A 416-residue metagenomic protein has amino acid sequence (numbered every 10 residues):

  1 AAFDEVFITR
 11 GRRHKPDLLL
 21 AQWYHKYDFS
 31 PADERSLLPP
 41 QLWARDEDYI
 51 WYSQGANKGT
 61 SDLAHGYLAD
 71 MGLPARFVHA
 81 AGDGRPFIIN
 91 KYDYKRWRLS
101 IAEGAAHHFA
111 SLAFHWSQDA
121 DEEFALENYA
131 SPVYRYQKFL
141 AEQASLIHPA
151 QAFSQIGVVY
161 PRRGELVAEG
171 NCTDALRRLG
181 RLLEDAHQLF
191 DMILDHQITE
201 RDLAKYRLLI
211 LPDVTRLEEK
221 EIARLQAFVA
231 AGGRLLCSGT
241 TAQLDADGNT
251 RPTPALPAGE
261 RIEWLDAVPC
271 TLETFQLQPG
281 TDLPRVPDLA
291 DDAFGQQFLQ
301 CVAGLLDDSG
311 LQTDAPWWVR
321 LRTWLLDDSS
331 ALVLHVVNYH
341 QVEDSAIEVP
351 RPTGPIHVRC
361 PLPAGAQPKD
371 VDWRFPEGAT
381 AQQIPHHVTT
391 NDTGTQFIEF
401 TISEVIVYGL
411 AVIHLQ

Functional and structural regions predicted by a protein language model:
D4-I193, D202, D247-P254, G259-L325 (+3 more regions): Hydrophobic targeting/anchoring helices
Q197-K205: Short amphipathic alpha-helix with an adjacent loop that forms part of the alpha/beta core around
Y206-N249, P269, E273, P279: Short alpha-beta junction capping motif
A331-N338: Short, well-ordered beta-strand segments enriched in hydrophobic/aromatic residues
Y339, P361-G365, V405: Short solvent-exposed strand-capping/beta-turn motif centered on an Asx-Ser/Thr pair
P355-A381: Solvent-exposed beta-hairpin/edge-strand motifs
T380-T393: Extracellular/luminal ectodomains and secreted, surface-exposed scaffolds of diverse proteins
D392-Q416: C-terminal beta-strand-rich structural cap/linker in extracellular carbohydrate-active enzymes
